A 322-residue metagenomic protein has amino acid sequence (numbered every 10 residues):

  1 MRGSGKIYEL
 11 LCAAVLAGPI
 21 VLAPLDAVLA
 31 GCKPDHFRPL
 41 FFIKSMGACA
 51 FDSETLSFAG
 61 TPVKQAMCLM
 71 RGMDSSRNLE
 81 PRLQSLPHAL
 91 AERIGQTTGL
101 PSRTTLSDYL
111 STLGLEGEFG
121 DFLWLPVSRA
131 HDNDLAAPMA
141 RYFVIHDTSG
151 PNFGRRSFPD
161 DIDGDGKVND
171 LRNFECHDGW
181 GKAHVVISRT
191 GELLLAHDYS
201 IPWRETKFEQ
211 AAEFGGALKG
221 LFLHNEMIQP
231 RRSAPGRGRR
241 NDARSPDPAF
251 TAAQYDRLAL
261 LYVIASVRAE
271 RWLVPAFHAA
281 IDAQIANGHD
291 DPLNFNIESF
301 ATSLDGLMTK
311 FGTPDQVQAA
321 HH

Functional and structural regions predicted by a protein language model:
R2-E9, D26-Y109, L223-N225, S233-H322: Basic/polar, cationic surfaces and motifs that engage anionic cell-wall and phosphate/carboxylate ligands
L10-L16, I20: Hydrophobic helical h-region of N-terminal Sec-dependent signal peptides in bacterial secretory/periplasmic proteins
V15, E116, R129-H131, Q210 (+4 more regions): Residue-level detector of solvent-exposed, low-hydrophobicity positions
L106-A269: Active-site-adjacent loop/helix surface patches within enzyme catalytic domains that shape the substrate-binding cleft
